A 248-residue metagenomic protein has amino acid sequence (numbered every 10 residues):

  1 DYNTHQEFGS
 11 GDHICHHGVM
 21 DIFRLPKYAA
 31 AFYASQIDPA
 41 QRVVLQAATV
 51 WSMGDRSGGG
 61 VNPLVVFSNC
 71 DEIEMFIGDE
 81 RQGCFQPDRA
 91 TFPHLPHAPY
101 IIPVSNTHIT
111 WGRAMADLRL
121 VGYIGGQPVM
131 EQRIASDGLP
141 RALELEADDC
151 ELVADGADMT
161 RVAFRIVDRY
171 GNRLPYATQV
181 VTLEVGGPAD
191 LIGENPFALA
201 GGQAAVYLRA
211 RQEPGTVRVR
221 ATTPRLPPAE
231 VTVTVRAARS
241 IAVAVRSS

Functional and structural regions predicted by a protein language model:
D1-P128: Extended substrate-binding grooves/exosites of carbohydrate-active enzymes
V61, G138-D168: Beta-strand-rich domain onsets/edges
L64-S68, A157-P175, R218-A221, S247-S248: Beta-strand-rich structural segments
E80-Q82, Y176-P188, E194, V231-T232: Short, well-ordered beta-strand segments
A90-H97, G186-G201: Low-complexity "stalk/linker" and mucin-like segments enriched in Ser/Thr/Pro/Ala/Gly
Y100-R113, F197-Q212: Short, hydrophobic beta-strand segments
R113-D117, A157-M159, P214-T216: Extracellular Ig-like/FN3 beta-sandwich strand-entry sites
Q127-G138, P227-A237: Edge beta-strands of extracellular beta-sandwich domains
